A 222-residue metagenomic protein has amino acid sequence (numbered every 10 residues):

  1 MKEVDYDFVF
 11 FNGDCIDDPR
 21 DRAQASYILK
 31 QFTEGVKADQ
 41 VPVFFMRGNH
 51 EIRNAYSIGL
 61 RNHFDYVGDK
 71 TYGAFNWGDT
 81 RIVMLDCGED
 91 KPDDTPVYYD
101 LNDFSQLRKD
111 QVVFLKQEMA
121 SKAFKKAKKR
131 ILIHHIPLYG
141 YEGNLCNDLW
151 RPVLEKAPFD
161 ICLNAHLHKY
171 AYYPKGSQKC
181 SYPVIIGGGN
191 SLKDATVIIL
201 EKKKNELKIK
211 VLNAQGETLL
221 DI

Functional and structural regions predicted by a protein language model:
M1-R22: N-terminal active-site segment of His-dependent metallophosphoesterases
D7, K128-R130, D160: Conserved acidic residues
V9-F11, F45, L132, L163: Residue-level marker for buried hydrophobic side chains located in beta-strands that build the well-ordered beta-sheet
F11-I16, M119-Y141: Short acidic, glycine-rich surface-loop motifs adjacent to enzyme active sites
G13-D14, G48-N49, H135, A165-H166: Active-site glycine-centered loops adjacent to acidic/histidine catalytic or metal-binding residues that shape
A23-A120, L149-I161, A171-N190, D194-K203: Extended active-site neighborhood of metal-dependent phosphoesterases/phosphodiesterases
L132-L138, D160-Y170: Histidine-centered catalytic micro-motifs
E201-I222: A short C-terminal boundary segment appended to hydrolase-like catalytic domains
